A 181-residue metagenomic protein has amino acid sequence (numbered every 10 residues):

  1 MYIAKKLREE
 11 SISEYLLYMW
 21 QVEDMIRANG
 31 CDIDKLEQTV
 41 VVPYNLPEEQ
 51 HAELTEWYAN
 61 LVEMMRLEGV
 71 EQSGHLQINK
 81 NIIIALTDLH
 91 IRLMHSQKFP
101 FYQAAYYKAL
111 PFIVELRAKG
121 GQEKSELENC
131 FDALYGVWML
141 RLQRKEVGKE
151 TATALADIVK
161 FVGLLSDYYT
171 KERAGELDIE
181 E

Functional and structural regions predicted by a protein language model:
Y2-S73: N-terminal interaction modules that seed assembly of large macromolecular complexes
R8-S11, Q50, L54, H75 (+5 more regions): Residue-level recognition of alpha-helical structural elements
Q21, A28, E53-E56, N60 (+4 more regions): Charged, amphipathic alpha-helical oligomerization/scaffolding segments
M25-A28, L46, N60-E71, D88-S96 (+3 more regions): Amphipathic alpha-helical interaction surfaces
Q38-T39, K80, Y107, A152: Short, charged, amphipathic alpha-helical segments
L76-V137: A charged, amphipathic interaction segment
V114-E181: Glycine-rich, aromatic-bearing surface loops/beta-hairpins
